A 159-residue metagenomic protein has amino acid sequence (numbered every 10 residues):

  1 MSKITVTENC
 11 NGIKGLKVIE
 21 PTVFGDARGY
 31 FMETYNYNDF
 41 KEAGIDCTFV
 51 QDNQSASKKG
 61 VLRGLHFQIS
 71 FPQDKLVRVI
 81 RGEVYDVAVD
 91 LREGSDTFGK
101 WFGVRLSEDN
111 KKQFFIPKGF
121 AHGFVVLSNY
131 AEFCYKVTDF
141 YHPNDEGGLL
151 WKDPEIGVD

Functional and structural regions predicted by a protein language model:
M1-D109, S128-Y130, F140-D159: Non-catalytic, conserved peripheral segments adjacent to functional cores
N110, K118-V137: Ligand-binding loop in jelly-roll beta-barrel domains
